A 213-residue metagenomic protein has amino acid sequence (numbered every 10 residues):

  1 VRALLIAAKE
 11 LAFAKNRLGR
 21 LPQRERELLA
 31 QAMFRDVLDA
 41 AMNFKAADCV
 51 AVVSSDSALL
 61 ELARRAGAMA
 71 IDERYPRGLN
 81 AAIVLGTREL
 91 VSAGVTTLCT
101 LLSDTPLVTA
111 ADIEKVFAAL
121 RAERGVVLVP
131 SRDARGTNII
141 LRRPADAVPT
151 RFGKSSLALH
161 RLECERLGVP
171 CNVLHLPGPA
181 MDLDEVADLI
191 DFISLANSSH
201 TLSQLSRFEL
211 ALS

Functional and structural regions predicted by a protein language model:
V1-L18: N-terminal nucleotide-binding beta1-loop-alpha1 segment
A30-A47: A short, N-terminal amphipathic alpha-helix
A47-M69: Acidic donor-binding segment of Leloir-type glycosyltransferases
R64-T97, S156: Short phosphate-binding loop-to-helix
L102-P106: The conserved acidic donor/metal-binding loop of glycosyltransferases
V108-D133: Conserved donor-nucleotide/metal-binding helix-loop-beta segment in metal-dependent transferases, i.e., the alpha-helix
R142-C164: Short, glycine-/small-residue-rich phosphate/pyrophosphate-handling segment
S155, L162-S213: Conserved alpha/beta core of the MobA/IspD/sugar-nucleotide pyrophosphorylase nucleotidyltransferase superfamily
